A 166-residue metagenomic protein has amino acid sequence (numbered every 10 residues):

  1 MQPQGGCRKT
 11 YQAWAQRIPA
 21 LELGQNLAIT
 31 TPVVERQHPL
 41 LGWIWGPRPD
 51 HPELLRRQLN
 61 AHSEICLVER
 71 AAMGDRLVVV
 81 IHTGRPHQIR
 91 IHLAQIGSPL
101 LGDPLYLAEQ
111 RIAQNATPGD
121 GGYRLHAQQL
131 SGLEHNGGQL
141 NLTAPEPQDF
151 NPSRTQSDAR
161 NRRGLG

Functional and structural regions predicted by a protein language model:
M1-G166: RNA pseudouridine synthases
